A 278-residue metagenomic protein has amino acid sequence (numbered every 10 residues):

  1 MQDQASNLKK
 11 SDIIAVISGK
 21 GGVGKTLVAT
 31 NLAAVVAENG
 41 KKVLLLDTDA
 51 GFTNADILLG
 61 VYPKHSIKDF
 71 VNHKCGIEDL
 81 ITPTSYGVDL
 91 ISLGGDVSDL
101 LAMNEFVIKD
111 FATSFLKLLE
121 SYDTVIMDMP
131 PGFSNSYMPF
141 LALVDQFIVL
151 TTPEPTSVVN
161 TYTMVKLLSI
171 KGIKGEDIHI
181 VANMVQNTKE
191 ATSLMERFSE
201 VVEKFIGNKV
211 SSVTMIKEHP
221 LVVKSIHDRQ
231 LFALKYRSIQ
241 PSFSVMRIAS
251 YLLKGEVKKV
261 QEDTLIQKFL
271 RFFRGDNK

Functional and structural regions predicted by a protein language model:
M1-I13, K258-K278: Acidic-aromatic/histidine active-site loop/patch
I13-I77: Walker A/P-loop NTP-binding active-site region of P-loop NTPases, recognizing the glycine-rich GxxxxGKT/S
T48-E120, H227-D228: P-loop/Walker-type NTP enzyme "switch/lid" segment
P130-T214, K224: Conserved catalytic-core segment of NTP-binding enzymes
F205-A233, S244-R247: Beta-strand-loop-alpha "switch" segments that mediate conformational coupling across diverse proteins
S238-K258: Extended, charge-rich low-complexity interaction segments
